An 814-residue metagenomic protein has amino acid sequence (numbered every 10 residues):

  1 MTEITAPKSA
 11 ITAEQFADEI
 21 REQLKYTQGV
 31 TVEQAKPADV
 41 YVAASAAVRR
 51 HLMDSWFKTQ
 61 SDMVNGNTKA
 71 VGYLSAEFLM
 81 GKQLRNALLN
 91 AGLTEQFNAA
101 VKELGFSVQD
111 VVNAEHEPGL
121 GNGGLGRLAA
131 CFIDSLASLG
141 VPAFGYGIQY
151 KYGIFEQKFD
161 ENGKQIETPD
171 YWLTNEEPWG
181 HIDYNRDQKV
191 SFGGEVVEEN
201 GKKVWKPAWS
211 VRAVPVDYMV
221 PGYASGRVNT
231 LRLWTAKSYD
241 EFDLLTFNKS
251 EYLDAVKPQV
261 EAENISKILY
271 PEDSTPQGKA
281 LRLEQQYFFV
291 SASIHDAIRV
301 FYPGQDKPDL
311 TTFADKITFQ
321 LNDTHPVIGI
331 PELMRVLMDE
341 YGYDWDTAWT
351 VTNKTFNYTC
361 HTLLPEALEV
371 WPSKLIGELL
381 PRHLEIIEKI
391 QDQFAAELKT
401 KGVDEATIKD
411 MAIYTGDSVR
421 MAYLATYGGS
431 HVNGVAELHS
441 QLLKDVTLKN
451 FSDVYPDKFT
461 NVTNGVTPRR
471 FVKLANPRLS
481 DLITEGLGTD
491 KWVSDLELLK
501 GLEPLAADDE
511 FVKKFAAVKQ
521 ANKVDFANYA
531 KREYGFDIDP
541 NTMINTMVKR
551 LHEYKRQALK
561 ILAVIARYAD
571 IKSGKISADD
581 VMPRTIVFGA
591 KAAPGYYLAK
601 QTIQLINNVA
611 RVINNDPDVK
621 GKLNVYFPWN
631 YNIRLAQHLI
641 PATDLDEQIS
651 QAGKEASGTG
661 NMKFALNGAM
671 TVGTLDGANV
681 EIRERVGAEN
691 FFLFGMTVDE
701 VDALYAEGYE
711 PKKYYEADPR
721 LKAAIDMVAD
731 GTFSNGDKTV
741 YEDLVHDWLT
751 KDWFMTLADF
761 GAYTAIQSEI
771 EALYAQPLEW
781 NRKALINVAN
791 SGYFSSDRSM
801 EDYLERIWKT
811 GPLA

Functional and structural regions predicted by a protein language model:
M1-A814: A conserved ligand/cofactor-binding region detector
